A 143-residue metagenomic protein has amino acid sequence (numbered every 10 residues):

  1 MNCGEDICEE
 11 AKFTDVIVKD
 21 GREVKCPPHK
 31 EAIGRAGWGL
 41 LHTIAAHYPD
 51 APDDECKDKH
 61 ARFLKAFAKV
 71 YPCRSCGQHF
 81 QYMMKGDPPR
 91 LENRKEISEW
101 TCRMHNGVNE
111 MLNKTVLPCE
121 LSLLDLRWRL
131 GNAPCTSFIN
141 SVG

Functional and structural regions predicted by a protein language model:
M1-G143: Aromatic-rich, lipid-facing transmembrane alpha helices and their immediate juxtamembrane interface loops in integral
